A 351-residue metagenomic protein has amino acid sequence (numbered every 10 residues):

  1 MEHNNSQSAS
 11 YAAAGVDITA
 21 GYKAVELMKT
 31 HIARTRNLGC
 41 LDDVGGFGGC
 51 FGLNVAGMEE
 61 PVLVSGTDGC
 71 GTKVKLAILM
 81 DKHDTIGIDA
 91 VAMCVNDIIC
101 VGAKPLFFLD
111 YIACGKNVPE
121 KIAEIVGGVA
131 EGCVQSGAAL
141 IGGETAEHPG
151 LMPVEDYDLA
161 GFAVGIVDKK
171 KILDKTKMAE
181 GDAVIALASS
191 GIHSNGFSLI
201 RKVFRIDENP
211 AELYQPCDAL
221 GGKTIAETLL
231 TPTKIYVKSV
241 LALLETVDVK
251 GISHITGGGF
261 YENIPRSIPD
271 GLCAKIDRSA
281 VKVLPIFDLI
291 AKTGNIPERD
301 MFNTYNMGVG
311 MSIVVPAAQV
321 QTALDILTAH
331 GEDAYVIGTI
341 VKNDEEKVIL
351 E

Functional and structural regions predicted by a protein language model:
E2-A13, K121-A139, M152-L159, P210-Y214 (+2 more regions): Glycine-/charge-enriched secondary-structure boundary and capping motifs
E2-L38: N-terminal amphipathic/basic leader segments beginning at the initiator methionine
V16, A20, I86, N195 (+2 more regions): A generic structural signal for residues located within well-ordered alpha-helices of large catalytic or ligand-binding
D17, D68, G181, H254 (+1 more regions): Residue-level signature of catalytic and energy-coupling elements of molecular machines, predominantly ATP/GTP-dependent
L27-S190: Glycine-rich phosphate/pyrophosphate-binding loop regions near the starts of catalytic domains
M28, C50, C94-V95, I200-V203 (+4 more regions): Buried hydrophobic packing segments
T67, D158, K171-I225: Short, acidic (Asp/Glu-rich) active-site segment that either coordinates a divalent metal cofactor
G102-K104, L199, D248, D333: Short loop/turn motifs at secondary-structure junctions
